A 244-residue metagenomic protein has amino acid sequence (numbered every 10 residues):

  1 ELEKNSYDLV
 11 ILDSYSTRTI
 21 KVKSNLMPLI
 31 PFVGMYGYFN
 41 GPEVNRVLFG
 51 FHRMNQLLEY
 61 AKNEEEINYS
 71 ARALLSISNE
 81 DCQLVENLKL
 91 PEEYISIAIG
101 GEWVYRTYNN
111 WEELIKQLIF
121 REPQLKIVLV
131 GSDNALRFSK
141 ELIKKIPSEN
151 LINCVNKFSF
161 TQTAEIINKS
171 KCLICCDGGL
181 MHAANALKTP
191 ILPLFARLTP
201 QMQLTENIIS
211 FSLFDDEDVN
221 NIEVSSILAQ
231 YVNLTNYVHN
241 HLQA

Functional and structural regions predicted by a protein language model:
E1, N5, N110-L192, A196: Donor-binding and catalytic core of enzymes assembling or modifying cell-surface/extracellular glycoconjugates
E1-L74, A98, L198-Q201, E206 (+1 more regions): Conserved nucleotide-diphosphate donor binding/catalytic pocket of glycan-assembly enzymes
N5, N87-L88, I166, Q230: CheY-like receiver
L9, Q56, Q83-L84, E113 (+3 more regions): Alpha-helical elements of Rossmann-like donor-binding domains used by nucleotide-donor carbohydrate transfer enzymes
V10, I95, L173: Receiver (REC) domain switch-region micro-motif
S14, S76-F138, R197-T199: Active-site donor-nucleotide binding/catalytic segment of nucleotide-sugar enzymes
R18-T19, V104, M181-H182: Short glycine-rich, flexible loops that bind phosphorylated cofactors or substrates
V44-V47, N153-C154, H182-A244: Nucleotide-sugar donor-binding patch of glycosyltransferase catalytic domains
